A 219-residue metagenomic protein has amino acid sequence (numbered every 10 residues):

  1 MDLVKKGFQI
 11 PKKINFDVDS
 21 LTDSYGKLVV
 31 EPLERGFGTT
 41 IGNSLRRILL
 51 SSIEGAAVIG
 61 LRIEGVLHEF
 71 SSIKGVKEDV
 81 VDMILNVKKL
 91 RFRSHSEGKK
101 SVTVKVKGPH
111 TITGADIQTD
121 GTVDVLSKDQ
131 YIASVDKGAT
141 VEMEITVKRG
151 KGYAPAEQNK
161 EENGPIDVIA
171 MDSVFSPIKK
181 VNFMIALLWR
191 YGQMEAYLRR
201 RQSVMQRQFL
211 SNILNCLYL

Functional and structural regions predicted by a protein language model:
M1-L219: Protein-protein interaction/assembly regions in multi-subunit complexes
